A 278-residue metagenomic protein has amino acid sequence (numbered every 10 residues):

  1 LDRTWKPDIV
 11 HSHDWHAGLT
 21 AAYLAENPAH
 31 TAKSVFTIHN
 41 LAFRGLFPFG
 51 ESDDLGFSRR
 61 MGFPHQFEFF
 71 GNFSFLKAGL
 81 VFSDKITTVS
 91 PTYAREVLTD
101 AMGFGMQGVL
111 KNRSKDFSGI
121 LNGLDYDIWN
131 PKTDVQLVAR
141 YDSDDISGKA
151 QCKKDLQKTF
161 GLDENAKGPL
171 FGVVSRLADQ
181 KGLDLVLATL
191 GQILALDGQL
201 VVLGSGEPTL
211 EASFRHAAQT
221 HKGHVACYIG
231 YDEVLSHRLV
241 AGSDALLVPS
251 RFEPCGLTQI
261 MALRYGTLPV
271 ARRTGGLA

Functional and structural regions predicted by a protein language model:
L1-A278: Catalytic cores of nucleotide-sugar-dependent glycosyltransferases that transfer UDP/GDP/TDP-activated
